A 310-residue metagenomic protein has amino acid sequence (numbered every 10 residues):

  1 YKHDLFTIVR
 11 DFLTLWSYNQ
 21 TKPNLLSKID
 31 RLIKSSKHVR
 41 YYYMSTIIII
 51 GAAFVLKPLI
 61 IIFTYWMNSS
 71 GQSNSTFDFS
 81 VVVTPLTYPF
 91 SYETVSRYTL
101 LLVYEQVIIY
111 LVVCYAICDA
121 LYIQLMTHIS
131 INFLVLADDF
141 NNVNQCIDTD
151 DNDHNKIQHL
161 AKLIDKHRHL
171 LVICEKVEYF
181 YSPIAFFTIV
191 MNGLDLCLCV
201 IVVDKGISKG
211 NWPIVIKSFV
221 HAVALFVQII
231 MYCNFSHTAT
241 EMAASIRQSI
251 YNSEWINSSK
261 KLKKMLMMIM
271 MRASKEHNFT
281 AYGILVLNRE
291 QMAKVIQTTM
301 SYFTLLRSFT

Functional and structural regions predicted by a protein language model:
Y1, Y115-I129, Q228, Y232-A239: Alpha-helical transmembrane segments
Y1-T7: Membrane-cytosol interface segments
T7-T14, I131, V135-D138, N142 (+3 more regions): Short amphipathic alpha-helical coupling elements at transmembrane boundaries
T14-L121, L125, N141-N155, C199-V227 (+1 more regions): Helix-loop-helix junctions within predominantly alpha-helical proteins
T14-L32, D138, N142-A161, Y251-G283: Solvent-exposed, non-transmembrane helices and loops of integral membrane proteins
H38-I47, Y179-M191: Alpha-helical segments in transporter systems
D139, I207-I216, A222-T310: C-terminal transmembrane module of eukaryotic multi-pass membrane proteins
